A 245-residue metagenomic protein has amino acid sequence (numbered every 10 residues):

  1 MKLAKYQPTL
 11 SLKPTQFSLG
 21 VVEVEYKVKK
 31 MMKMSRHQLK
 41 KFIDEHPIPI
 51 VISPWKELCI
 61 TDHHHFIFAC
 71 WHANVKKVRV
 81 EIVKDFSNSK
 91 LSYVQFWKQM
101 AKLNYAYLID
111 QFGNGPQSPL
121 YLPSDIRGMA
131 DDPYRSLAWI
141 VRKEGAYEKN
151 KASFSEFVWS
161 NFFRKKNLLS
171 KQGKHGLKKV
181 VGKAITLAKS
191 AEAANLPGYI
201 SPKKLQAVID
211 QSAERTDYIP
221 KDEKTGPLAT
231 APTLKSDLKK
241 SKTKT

Functional and structural regions predicted by a protein language model:
M1-E57, W71-T245: Surface-exposed, charge/polar-rich loops and edge strands
C59-D62: Short hydrophobic beta-strand that contains or immediately precedes a catalytic carboxylate
H64-F66: Active-site-adjacent structural elements in enzyme catalytic domains
